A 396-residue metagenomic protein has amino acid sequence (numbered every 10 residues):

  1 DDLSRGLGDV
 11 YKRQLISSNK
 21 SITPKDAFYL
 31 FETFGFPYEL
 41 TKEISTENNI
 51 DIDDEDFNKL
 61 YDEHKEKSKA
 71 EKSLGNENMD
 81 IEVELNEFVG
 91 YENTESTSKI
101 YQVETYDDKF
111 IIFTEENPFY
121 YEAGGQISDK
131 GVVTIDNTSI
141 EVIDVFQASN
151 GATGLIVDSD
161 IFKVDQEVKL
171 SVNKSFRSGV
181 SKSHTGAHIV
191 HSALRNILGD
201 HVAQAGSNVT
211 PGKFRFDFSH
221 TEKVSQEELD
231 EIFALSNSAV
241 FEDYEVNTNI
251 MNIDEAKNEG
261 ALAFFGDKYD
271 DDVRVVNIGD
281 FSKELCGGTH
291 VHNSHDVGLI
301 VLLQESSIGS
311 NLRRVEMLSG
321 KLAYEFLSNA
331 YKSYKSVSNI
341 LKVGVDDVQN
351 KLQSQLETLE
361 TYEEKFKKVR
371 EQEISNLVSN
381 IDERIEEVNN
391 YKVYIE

Functional and structural regions predicted by a protein language model:
D1-Y11: Single conserved hydrophobic/aromatic residue that forms the stacking wall/gate of nucleotide- or nucleobase-binding
G8, G35, H64, G124 (+5 more regions): Divalent metal-coordination and catalytic microenvironments
S21-P24, D54-E55, L74-E77, V142 (+4 more regions): Flexible, glycine/charged-enriched surface loops at secondary-structure junctions
K25-T33, I44, H201, S294-V297 (+1 more regions): Terminal appendage regions of diverse proteins
P37-G90, A123-G125, K130-I135, I140-V145 (+5 more regions): Conserved glycine-bearing catalytic or ligand-binding loops at nucleotide- and phosphate-handling centers of large
N78-D129, H191, E231-G309, T361-E396: Acidic/histidine-rich
E116-I156, S175, T185, I189 (+4 more regions): Extended active-site and interfacial segments that coordinate phosphate-rich ligands in large catalytic machineries
S139-H184, R195-E284: Conserved, carboxylate-rich catalytic/transport cores that coordinate ions
